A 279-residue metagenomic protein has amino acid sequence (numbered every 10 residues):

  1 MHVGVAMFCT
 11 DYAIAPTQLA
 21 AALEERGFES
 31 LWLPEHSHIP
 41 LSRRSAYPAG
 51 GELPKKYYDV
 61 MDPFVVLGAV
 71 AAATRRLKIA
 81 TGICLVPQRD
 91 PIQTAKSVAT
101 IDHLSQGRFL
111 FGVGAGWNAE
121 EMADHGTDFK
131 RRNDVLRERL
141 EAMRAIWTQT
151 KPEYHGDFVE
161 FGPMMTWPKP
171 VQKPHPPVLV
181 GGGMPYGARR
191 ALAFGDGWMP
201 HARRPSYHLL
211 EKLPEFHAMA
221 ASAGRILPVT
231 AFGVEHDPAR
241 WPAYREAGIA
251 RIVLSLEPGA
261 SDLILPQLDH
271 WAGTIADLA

Functional and structural regions predicted by a protein language model:
M1-A279: Active-site-adjacent structural elements that line small-molecule/cofactor binding pockets in enzymes
